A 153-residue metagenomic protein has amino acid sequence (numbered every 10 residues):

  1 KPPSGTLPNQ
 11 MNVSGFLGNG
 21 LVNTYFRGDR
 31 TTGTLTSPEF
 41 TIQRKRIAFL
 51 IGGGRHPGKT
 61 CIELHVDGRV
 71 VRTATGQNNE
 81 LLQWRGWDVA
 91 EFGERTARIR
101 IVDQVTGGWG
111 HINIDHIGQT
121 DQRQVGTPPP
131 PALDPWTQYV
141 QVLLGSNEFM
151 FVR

Functional and structural regions predicted by a protein language model:
K1-L21: Extracellular glycan-recognition surfaces and repeat-rich motifs
N19-R44, H56-K59, L82-W87: Short beta-strands within extracellular/lumenal beta-sheet-rich domains
E39-I51, I99: Beta-strand cores of secreted/periplasmic/IMS beta-sandwich domains, seen most often in copper-related folds
I42, P57, E80, F92 (+2 more regions): Active-site-proximal structural scaffolding
I47-A48, G52, P57-L64, G110-I114: Beta-strand acidic-aromatic groove motif in beta-rich domains, primarily in extracellular
L64-I112, D121-T127: Extracellular carbohydrate recognition and processing domains and analogous Trp-centered ligand-binding platforms
R123-R153: Substrate/cofactor-recognition hotspot
